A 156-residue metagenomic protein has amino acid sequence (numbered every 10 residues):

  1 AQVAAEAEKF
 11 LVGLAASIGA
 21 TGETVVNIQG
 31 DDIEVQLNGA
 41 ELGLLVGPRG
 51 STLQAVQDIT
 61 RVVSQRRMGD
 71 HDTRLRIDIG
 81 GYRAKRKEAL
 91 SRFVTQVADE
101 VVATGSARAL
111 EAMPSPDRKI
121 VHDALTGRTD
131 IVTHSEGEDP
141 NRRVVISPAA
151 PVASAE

Functional and structural regions predicted by a protein language model:
A1-E156: RNA-contacting regions in translation and RNA-metabolism proteins, encompassing KH/S1 modules where present
